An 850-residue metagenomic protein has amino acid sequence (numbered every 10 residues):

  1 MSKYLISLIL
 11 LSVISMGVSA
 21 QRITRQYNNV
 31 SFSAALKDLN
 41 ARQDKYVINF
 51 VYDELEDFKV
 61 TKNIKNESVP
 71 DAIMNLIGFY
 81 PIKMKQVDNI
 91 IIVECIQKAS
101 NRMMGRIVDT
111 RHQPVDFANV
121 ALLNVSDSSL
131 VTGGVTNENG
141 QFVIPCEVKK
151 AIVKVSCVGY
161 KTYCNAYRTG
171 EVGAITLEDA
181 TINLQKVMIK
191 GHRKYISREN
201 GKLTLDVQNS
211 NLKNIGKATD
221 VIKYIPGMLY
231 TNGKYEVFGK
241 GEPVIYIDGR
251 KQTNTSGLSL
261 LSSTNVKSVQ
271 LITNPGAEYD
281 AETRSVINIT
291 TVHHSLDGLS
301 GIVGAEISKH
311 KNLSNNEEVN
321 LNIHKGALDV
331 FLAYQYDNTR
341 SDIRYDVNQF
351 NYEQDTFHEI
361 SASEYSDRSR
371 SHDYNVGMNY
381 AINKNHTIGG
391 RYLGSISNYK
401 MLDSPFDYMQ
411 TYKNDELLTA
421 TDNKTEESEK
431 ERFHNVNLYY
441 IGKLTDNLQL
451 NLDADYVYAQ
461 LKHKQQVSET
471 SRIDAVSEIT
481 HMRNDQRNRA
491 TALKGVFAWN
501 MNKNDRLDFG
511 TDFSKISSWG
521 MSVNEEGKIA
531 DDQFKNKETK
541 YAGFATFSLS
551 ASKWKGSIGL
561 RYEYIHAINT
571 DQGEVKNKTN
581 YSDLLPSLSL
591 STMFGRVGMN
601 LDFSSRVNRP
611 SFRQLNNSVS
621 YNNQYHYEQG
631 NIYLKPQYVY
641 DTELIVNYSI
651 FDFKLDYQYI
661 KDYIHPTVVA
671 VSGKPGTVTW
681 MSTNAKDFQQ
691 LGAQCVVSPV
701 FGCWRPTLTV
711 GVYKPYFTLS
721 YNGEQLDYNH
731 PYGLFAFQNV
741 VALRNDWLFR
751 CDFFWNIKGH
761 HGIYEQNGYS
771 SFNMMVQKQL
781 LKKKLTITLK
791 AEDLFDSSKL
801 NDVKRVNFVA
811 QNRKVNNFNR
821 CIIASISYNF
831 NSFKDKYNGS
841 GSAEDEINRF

Functional and structural regions predicted by a protein language model:
M16-A99, S128-G133, R193-E199, G233-V244: N-terminal export/assembly leaders
L36-Q43, Y80, Q86, I90-S100 (+7 more regions): Short, acidic, small-residue-rich periplasmic hinge/interaction motif at the N-terminus of Gram-negative outer-membrane
I91-I96, G170-E178, A218-V221, T255-S256 (+3 more regions): N-terminal periplasmic accessory domains that precede and gate Gram-negative outer-membrane beta-barrel machines
V143-P145, Y224, R250-G276: Short acidic/polar hinge/loop motifs at secondary-structure boundaries that mediate gating or recognition
T290-A305, R344, N348, I360 (+7 more regions): Surface-exposed extracellular loop regions of Gram-negative outer-membrane beta-barrel proteins
D373-N398, N423-Q572, M593, V597-G598 (+2 more regions): Face-selective signature of the C-terminal outer-membrane beta-barrel domain
A490-K494, K540-A542, K635, D641 (+2 more regions): Outer membrane beta-barrel strand-and-loop segments of large Gram-negative receptors, especially TonB-dependent
K535-E538, K576-T579, V607-K661, T679-G692 (+1 more regions): Outer-membrane beta-barrel signature, preferentially recognizing the C-terminal barrel domain of Gram-negative
